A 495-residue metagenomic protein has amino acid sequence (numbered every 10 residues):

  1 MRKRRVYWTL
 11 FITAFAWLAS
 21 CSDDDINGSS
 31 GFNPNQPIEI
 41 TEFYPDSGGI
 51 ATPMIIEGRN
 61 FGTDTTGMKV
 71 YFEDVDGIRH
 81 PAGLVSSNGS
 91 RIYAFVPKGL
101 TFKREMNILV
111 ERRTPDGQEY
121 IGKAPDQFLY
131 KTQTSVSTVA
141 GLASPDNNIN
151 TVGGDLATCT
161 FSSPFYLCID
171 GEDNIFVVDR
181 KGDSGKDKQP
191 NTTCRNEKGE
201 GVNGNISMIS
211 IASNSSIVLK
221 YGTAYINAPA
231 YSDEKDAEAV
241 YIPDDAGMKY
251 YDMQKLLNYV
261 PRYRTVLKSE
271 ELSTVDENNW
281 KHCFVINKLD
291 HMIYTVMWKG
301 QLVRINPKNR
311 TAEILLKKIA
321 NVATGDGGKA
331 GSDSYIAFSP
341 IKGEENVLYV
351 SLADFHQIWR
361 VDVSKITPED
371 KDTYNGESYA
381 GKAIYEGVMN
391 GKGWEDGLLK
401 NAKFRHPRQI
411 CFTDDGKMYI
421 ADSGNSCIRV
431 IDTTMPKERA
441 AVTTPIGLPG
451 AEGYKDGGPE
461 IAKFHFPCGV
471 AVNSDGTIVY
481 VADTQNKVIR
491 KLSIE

Functional and structural regions predicted by a protein language model:
M1-N33: Bacterial Sec-dependent N-terminal signal peptides
C21-T138, N174, N203, S207-I209: Ser/Thr/Pro-rich low-complexity tracts
T132-F165, G182, K198-N203, I211-Y225 (+4 more regions): Gly/Pro-rich loop segments of beta-rich domains
I169-E172, Y231-A237, I286-D290, S339-E345 (+2 more regions): Residue-level detector of Asp-centered blade-edge/turn motifs that repeat once per structural unit in beta-propeller
N174-V177, E238-I242, H291-V296, V347-S351 (+2 more regions): Conserved beta-propeller blade signature
V178-V202: Short, conserved, GDST-rich strand-edge loop motifs in beta-rich repeat architectures
G458, H465-E495: Blade-level signature of beta-propeller repeat domains, shared across WD40, Kelch, NHL, RCC1 and BNR/Asp-box propellers
